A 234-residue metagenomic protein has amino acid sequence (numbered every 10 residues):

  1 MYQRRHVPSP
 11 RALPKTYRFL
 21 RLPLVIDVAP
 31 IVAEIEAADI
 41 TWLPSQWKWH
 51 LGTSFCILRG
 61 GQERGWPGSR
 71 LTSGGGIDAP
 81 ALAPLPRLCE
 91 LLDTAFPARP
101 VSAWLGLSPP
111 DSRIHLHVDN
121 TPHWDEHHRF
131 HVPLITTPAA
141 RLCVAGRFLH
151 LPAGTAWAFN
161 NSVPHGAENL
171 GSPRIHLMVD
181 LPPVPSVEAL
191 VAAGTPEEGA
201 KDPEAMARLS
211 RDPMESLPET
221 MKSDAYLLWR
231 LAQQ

Functional and structural regions predicted by a protein language model:
M1-F96, P203: Non-heme Fe(II)/2-oxoglutarate
G61-Q62, A103, P173-I175: Long, contiguous binding/interaction regions
L105-H123: Conserved short histidine dyad/triad with adjacent acidic residue
L107, W124-A140: Short, conserved beta-strand element in jelly-roll/cupin
H115, P133-P152: A short beta-strand-loop-beta hairpin characteristic of the jelly-roll/cupin
L116-H117, A140-L142, F159-G171: Short beta-strand His + acidic residue motifs that chelate non-heme Fe in jelly-roll/DSBH and cupin folds
H128-P133, A156-A158, S172-A189: A short hydrophobic beta-strand segment most commonly corresponding to one strand of the jelly-roll/cupin
V179-S216, W229-L231: Double-stranded beta-helix
